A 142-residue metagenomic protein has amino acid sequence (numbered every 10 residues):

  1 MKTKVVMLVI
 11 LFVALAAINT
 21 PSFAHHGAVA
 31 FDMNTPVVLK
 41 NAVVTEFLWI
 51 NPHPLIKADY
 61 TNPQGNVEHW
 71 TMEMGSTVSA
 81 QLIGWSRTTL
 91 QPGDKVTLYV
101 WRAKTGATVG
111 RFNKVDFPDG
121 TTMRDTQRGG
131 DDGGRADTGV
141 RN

Functional and structural regions predicted by a protein language model:
M1-V9: Bacterial N-terminal signal peptides that target proteins for export
L8-I18: Bacterial N-terminal signal peptides
N19-A24: Sec/Tat signal peptide C-region and signal peptidase I cleavage site
V29-N51: Short, glycine/small-residue-enriched coil/turn segments at secondary-structure junctions
I50-Y60: Short aromatic-glycine-enriched beta-strand elements
E73-L82: Short, structured beta-strand/loop micro-motifs enriched in basic residues and often containing a Trp
L82-T97: Short nucleic-acid-contacting surface segments enriched for D/E, G, S/T with interspersed K/R
A103-Q127: OB-fold/S1-family single-stranded nucleic acid-binding modules
